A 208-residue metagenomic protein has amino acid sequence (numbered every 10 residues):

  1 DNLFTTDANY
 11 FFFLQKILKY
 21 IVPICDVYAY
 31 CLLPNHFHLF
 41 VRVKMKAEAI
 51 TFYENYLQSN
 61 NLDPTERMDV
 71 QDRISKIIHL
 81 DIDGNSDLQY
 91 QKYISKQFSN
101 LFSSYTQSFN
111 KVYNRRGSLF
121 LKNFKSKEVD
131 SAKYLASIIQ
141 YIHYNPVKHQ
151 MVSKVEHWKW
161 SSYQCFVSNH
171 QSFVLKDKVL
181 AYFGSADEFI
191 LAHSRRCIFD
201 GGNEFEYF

Functional and structural regions predicted by a protein language model:
D1-F208: Short catalytic/metal-binding and nucleic-acid-binding patches
